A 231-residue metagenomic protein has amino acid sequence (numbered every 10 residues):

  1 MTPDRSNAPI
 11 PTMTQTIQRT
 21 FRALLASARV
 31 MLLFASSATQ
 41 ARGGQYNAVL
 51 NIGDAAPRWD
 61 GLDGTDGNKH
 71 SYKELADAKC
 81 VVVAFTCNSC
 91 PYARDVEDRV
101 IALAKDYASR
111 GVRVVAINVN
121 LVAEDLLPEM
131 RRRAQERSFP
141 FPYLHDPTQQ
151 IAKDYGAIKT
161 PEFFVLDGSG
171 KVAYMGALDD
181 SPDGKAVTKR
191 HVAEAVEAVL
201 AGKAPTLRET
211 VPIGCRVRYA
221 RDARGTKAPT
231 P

Functional and structural regions predicted by a protein language model:
Q15-A28: Bacterial N-terminal signal peptides that target proteins for export
L32-Q40: C-terminal segment of classical bacterial N-terminal signal peptides
R42-K73: N-terminal "domain-start" segment that seeds a small globular fold
Y72-R94, V196: Short active-site neighborhood of thiol/selenol oxidoreductases, capturing the structured segment around
C87-D98, F163, C215-R218, D222: Short, thiol/selenol-centered motifs that function as redox-active sites or metal-ligating centers
R94-R137, H145-D154: Structural microenvironment flanking redox-active thiols in thiol-disulfide oxidoreductases
F139-P142, A157-F164: Structural micro-motif
D167-G168, V172-P231: Thiol-/selenol-based redox modules, centered on thioredoxin-like and closely related oxidoreductase domains
